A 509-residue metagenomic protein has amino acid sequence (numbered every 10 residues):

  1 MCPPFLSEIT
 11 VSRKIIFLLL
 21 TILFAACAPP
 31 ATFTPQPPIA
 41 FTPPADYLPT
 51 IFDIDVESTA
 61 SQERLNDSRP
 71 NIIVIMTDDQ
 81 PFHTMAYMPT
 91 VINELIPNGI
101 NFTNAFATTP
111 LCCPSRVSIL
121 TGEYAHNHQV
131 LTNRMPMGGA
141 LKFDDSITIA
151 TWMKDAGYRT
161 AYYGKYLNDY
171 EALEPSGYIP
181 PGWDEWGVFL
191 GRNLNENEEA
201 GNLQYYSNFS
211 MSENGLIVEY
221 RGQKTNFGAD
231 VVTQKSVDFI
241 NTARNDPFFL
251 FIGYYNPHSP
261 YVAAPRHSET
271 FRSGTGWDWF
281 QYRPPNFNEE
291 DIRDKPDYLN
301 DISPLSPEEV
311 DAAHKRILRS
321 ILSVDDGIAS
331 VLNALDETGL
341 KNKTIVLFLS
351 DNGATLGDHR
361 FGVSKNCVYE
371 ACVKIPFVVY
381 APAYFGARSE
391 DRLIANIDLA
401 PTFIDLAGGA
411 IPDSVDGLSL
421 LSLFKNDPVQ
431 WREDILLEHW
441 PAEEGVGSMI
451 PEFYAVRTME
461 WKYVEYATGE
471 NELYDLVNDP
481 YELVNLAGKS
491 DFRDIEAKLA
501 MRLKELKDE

Functional and structural regions predicted by a protein language model:
R13-L19: Sec-dependent signal peptide recognition, specifically the positively charged N-region followed immediately by
A25-A26: C-terminal motif of bacterial Sec signal peptides marking the signal peptidase cleavage site
F33-T34: Extracellular mucin-like PTS domains
F41-Y466, E470-N471, P480-M501: Formylglycine-dependent sulfatase
